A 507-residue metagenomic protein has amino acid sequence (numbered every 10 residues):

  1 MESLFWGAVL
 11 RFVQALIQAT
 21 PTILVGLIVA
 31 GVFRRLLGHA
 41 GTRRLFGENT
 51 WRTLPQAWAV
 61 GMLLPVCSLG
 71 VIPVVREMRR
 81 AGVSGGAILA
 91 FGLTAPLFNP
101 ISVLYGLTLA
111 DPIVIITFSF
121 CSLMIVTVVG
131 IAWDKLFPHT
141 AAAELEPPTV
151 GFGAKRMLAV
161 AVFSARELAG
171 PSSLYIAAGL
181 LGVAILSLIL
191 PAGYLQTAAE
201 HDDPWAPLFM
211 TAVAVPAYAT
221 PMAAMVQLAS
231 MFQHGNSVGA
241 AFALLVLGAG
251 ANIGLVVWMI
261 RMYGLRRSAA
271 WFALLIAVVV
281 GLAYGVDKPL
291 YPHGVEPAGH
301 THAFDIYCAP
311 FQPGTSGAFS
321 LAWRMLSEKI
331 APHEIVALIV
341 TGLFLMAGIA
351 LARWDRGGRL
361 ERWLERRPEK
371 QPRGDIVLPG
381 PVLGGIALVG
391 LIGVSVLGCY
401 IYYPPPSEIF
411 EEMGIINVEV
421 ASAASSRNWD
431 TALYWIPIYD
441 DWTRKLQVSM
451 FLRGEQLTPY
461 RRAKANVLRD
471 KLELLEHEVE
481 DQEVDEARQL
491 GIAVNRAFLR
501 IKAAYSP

Functional and structural regions predicted by a protein language model:
M1-G31, L36-R44, F120-L208, F272-V396: Selected transmembrane alpha-helices and immediately adjacent juxtamembrane segments of polytopic inner-membrane
L63-S119, P191-S268, F272: Membrane-interfacial helix-loop connectors
Y218, V418-L446: Short extracytoplasmic
G294-A298, Y403-V420: Alpha-helical transmembrane signal-anchor/signal-peptide segments
W354-D355, S395-E411: Hydrophobic alpha-helical transmembrane segments in integral membrane proteins
A424-W429, L474-P507: C-terminal amphipathic alpha-helix
D430-I438, T458-N466, D485-A493: Short, charged, amphipathic alpha-helical segments
W442-N466: Short, solvent-exposed, charged loop/turn and helix-capping segments that join or cap alpha-helices on peripheral
